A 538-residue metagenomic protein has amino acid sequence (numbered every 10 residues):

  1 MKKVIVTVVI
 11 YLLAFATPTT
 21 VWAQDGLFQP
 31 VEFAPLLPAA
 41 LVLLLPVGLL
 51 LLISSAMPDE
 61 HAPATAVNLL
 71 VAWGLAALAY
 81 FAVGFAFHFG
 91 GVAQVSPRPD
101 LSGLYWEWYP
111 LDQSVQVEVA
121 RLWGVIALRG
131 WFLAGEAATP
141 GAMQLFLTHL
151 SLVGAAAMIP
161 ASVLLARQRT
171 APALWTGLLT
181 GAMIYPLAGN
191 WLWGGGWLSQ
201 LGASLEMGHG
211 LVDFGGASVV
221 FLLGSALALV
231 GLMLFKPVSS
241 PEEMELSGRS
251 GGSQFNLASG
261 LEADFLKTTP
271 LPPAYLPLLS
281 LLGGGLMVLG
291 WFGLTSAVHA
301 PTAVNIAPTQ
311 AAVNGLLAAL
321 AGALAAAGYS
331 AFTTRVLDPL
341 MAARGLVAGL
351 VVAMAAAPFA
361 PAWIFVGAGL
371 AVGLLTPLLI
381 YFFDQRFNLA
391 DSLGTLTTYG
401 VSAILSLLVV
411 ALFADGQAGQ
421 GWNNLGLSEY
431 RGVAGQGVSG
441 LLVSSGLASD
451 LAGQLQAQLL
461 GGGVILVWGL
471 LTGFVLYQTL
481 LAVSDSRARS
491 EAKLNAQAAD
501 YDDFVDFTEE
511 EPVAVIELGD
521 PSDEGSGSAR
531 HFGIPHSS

Functional and structural regions predicted by a protein language model:
M1-A23: N-terminal secretory/membrane targeting signals
W22-H536: Glycine- and aromatic-enriched membrane alpha-helices
